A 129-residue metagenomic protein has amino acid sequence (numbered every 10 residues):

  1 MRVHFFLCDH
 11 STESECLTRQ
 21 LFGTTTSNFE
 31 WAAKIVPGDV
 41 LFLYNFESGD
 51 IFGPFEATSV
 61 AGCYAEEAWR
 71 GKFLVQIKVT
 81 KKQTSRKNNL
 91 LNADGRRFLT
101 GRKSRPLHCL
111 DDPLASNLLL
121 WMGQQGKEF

Functional and structural regions predicted by a protein language model:
M1, T26-N28, A65-F129: Contiguous surface segments at macromolecular interaction interfaces
M1-P37, Q125-F129: Compositionally biased, charged N-terminal/linker segments
H10, S59, K81-S85: Non-catalytic surface loops within mature trypsin-like serine protease
G38-L43: Loop/turn positions that initiate beta-strands
F46-D50: Short, charged beta-turn/beta-strand-edge "cap" motif at the junction between a beta-strand and an adjacent loop
F52-V60: Short beta-strand-centered aromatic/proline hotspots
